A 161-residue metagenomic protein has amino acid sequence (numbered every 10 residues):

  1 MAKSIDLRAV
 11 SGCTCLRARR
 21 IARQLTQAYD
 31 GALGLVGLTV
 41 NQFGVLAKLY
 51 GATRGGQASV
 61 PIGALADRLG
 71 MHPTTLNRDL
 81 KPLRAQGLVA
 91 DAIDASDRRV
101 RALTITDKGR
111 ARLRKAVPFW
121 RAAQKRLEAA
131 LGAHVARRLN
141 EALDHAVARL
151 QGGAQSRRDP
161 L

Functional and structural regions predicted by a protein language model:
M1-D6, G56-Q57, A133-L161: C-terminal regulatory/oligomerization modules of transcriptional regulators
M1-V36, Q86: N-terminal leader segment of winged-helix/HTH proteins
C15, R68, A102: Short aromatic/hydrophobic contact patches that present stacked aromatics for nucleic-acid/ligand binding
I21, L25, A32, L69 (+2 more regions): Alpha-helical linker/hinge and terminal dimerization helices associated with HTH transcriptional regulators
R23-T75, L80, Q155-L161: N-terminal helix-turn-helix DNA-binding core of bacterial DNA-binding proteins
Y50-T53, R84, A90, E128 (+2 more regions): A structural signal for long alpha-helical coiled-coils and helix-turn connectors that form the cytosolic signaling
K81-E141: Charged, amphipathic alpha-helical coiled-coil/dimerization segments
